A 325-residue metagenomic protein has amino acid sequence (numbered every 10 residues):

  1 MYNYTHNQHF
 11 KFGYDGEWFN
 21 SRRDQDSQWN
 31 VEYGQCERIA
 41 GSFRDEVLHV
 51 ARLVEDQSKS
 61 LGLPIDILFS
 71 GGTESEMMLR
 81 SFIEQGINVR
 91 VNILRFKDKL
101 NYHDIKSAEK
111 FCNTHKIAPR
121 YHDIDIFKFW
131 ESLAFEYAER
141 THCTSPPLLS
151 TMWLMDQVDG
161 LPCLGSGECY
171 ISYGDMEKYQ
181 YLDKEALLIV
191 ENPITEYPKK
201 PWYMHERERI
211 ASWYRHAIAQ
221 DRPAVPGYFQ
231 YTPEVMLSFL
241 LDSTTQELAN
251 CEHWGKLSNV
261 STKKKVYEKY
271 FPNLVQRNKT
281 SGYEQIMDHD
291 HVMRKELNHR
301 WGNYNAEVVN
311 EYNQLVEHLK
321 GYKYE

Functional and structural regions predicted by a protein language model:
Y2-D66, S81, I87-K97, Y102-E325: Nucleotide-activated chemistry modules centered on ATP-dependent adenylation/adenylyltransferase
I67-G71: Short, glycine-rich nucleotide/cofactor-binding loops
G72, Q85: The DNA-recognition helices of helix-turn-helix-type DNA-binding domains
E74-E76: Catalytic nucleophile loop
